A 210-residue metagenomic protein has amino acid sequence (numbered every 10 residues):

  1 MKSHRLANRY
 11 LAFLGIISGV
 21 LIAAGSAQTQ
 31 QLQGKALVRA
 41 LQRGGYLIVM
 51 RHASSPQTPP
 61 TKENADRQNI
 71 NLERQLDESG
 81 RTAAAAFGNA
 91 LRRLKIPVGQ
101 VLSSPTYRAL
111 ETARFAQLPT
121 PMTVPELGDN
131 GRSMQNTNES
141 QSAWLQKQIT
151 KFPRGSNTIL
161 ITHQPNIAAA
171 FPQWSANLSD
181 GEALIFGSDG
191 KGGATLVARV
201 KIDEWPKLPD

Functional and structural regions predicted by a protein language model:
K2-L14: Bacterial N-terminal signal peptides that target proteins for export
I22-A24: N-terminal signal peptide c-region/cleavage motif recognized by signal peptidases
Q30-P125, N130-S133, E139-S140, W174-L184 (+2 more regions): Active-site-proximal alpha-helix that buttresses catalytic centers in soluble enzyme cores
G45-L47, R154-T162: Generic beta-sheet signal
M50-S55, L160-I167: Histidine-centered catalytic micro-motifs
G131, A168-A169: Short, solvent-exposed loop/turn segments at secondary-structure junctions
S142-K151: A short, acidic, amphipathic alpha-helical segment used as a generic capping/interface helix at domain edges
K151-G155, D189-G192: A short, structured loop/turn motif at beta-sheet edges
